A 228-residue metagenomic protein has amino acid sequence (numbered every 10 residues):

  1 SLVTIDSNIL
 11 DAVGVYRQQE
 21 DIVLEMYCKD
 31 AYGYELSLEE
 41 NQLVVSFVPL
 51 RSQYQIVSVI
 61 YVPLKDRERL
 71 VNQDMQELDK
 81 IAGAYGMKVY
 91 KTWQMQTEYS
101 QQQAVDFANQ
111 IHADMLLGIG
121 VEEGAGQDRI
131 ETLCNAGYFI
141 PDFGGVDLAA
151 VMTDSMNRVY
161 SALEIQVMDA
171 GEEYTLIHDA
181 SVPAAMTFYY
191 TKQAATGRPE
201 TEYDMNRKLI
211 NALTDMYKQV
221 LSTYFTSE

Functional and structural regions predicted by a protein language model:
S1-V57, Q73, E77-M87: Signal-peptide-cleaved, periplasmic/extracellular N-terminal interaction regions immediately downstream of the signal
I56-D66: Short beta-strand segments enriched in small/hydrophobic residues
D66-E228: Active-site-proximal helix/loop segments of hydrolytic enzymes
